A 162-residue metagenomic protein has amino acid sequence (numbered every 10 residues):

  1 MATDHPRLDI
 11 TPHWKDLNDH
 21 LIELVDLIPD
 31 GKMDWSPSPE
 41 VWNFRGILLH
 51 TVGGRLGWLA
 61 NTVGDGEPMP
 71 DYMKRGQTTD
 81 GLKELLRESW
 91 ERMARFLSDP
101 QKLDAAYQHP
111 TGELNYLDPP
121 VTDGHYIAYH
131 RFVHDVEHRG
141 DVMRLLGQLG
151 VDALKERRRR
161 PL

Functional and structural regions predicted by a protein language model:
M1-H13: Extreme N-terminal tail/first-helix region
I10, W14, T79-L86, W90 (+1 more regions): Hydrophobic packing residues in well-ordered alpha-helices of helical domains and bundles
T11-K15, D19-I22, D30-Y72, G112-L162: Short, contiguous alpha-helical
I28, T51-G54, S89, P100: Alpha-helix boundary/capping residues
A60-L97: Helix-adjacent hinge/juxtasegments
F96, P100, L145-Q148: Mid-sequence acidic-hydrophobic segments that form the walls of catalytic/ligand-binding cavities or oligomerization
S98-Y116: Acidic catalytic patch
